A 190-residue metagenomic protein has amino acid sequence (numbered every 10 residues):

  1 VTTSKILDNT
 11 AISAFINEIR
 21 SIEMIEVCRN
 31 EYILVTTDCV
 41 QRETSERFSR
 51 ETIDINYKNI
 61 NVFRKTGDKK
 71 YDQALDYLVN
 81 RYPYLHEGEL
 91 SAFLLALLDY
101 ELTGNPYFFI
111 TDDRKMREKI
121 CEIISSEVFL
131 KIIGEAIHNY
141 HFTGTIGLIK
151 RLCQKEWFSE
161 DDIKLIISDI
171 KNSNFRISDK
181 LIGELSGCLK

Functional and structural regions predicted by a protein language model:
V1-L7, A11-T52, Y57-N61, G67 (+3 more regions): Feature 3881 marks metal-assisted phosphotransfer/nuclease machinery and their flanking interaction elements
G67-Q73: Conserved small helical "lid"/interfacial subdomain of P-loop NTPases
Q73-Y84: Glycine-rich phosphate-binding "P-loop"
F109-I110: Conserved SAM-binding loop
